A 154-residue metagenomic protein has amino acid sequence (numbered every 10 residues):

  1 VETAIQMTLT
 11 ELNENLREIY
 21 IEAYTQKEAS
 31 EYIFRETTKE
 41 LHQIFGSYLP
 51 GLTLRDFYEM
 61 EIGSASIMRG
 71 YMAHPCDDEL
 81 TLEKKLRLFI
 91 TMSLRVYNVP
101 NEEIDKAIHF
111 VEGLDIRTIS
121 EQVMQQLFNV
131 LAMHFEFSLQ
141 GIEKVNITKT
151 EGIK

Functional and structural regions predicted by a protein language model:
V1-Q6, L49-F57, Y97-A107, S138: Phosphate-binding glycine-rich loops and adjacent basic patches that engage nucleotide phosphates, nucleic-acid
V1-Y20, K27-T38: Helical hydrophobic small-molecule/effector-binding pocket
A4-L12, Y58-S66, L114-L127: A broadly tuned preference for mixed-charge, low-complexity surface segments
T10, E14-R17, M72, Y97 (+1 more regions): Short amphipathic alpha-helical interaction/hinge segments
E11-L16, R35-S47, M124-L131: Short charge-dense sequence patches
R17-E22, E103-K106: Short, hydrophobic secondary-structure boundary micro-motifs
E22-C76, L80, K84-R95: Amphipathic alpha-helical packing segments from all-alpha helical-bundle domains
D77-K154: C-terminal peripheral helix-coil segments that are non-catalytic and often amphipathic
